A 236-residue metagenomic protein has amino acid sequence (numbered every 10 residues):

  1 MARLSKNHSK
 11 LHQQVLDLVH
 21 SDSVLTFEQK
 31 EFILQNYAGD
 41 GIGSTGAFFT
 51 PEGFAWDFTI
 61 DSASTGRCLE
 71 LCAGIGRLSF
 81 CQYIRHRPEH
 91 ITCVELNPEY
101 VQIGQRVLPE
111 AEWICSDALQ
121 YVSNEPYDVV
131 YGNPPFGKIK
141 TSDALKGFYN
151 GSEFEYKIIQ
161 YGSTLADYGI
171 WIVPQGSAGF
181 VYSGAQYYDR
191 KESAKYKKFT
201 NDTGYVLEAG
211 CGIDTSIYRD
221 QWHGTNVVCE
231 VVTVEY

Functional and structural regions predicted by a protein language model:
M1-Y236: Class I S-adenosyl-L-methionine-dependent methyltransferase catalytic core
